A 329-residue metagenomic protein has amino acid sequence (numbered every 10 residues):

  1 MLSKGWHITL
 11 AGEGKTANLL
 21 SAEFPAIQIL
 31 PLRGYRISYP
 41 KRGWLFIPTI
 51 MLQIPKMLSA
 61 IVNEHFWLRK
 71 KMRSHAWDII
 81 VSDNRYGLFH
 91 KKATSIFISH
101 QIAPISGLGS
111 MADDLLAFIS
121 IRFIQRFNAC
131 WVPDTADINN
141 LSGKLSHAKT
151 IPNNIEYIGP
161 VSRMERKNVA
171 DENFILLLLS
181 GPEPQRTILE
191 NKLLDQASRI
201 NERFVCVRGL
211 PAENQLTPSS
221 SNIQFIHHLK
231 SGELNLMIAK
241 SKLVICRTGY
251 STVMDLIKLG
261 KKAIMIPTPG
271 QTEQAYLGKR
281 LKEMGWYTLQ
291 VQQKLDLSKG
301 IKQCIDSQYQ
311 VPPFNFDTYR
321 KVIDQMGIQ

Functional and structural regions predicted by a protein language model:
K4-I54, Q224-F225: Conserved nucleotide-sugar phosphate-binding/catalytic loop shared by glycosyltransferases and other
E13-N18, I80-G87, S162-R163, V207-Q215: Short, polar loop motifs at secondary-structure junctions
L45-G87: Conserved nucleotide-sugar donor-binding subdomain of glycosyltransferases
K91-Y157: Active-site-proximal region of nucleotide-activated glycan assembly enzymes, centered on histidine/acidic-rich loops
L145-H147, E156-L243, V253, K294: Donor-nucleotide binding loops and adjacent catalytic segments primarily of GT-B fold Leloir glycosyltransferases
F225-H228, K258-S307: Nucleotide-sugar donor-binding patch of glycosyltransferase catalytic domains
E233-Y276: A donor-sugar binding/catalytic signature common to diverse glycosyltransferases and related nucleotide-sugar
S298-Q329: C-terminal amphipathic helix plus adjacent low-complexity, charged tail appended to glycosyltransferase catalytic
